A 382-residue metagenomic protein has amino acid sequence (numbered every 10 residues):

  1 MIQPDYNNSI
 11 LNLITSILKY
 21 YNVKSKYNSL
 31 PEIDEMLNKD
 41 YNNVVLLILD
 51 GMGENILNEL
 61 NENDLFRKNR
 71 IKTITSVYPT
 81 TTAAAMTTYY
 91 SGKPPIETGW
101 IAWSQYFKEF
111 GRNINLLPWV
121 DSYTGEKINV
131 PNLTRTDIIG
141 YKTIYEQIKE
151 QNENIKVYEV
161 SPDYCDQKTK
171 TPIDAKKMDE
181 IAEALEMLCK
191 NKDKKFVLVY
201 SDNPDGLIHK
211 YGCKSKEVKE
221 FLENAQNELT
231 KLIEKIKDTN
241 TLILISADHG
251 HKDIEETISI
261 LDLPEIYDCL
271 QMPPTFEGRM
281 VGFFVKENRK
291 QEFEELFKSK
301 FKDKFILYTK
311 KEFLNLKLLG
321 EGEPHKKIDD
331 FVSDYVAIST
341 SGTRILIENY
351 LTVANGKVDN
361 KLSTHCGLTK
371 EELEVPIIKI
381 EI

Functional and structural regions predicted by a protein language model:
M1-I382: Feature captures the catalytic ectodomains and active-site-proximal regions of enzymes that hydrolyze or transfer
